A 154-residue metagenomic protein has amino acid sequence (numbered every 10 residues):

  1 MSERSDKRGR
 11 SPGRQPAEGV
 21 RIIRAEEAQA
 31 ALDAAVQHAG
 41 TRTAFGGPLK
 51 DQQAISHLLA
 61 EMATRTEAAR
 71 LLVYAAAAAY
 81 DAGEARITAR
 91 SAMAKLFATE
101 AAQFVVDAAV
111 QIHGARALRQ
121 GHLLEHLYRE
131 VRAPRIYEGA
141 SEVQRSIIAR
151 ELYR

Functional and structural regions predicted by a protein language model:
S2-R154: Alpha-helical interface subdomain recognition
